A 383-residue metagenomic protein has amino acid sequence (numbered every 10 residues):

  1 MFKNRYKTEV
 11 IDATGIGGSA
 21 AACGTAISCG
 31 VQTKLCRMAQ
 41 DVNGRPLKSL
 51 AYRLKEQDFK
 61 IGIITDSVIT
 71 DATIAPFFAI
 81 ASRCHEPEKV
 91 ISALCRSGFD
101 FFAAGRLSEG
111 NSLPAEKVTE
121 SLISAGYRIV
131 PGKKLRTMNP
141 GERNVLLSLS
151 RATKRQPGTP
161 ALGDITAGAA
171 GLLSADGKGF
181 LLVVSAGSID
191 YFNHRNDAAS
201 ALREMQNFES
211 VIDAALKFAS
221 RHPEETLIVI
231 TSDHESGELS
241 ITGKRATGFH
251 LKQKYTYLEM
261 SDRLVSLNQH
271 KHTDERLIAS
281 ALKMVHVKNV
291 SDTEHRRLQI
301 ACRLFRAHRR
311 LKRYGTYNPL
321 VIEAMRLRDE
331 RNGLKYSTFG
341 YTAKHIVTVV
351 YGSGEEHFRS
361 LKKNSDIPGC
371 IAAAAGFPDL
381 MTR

Functional and structural regions predicted by a protein language model:
M1-T25, I74-R383: A post-motif C-terminal structural segment
T25, Q32-A93, G98-F99: Extracytoplasmic mature domains of secreted/periplasmic and thylakoid-lumen proteins
